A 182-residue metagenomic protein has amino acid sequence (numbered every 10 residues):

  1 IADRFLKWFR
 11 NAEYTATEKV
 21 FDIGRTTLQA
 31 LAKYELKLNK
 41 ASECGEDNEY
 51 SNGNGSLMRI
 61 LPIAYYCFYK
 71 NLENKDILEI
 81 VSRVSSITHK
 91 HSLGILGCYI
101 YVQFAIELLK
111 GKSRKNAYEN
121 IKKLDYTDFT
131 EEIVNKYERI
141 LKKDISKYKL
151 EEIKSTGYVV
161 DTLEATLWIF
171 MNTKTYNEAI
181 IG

Functional and structural regions predicted by a protein language model:
I1-G182: Structured, active/binding-site neighborhoods that engage oxygen-rich ligands
